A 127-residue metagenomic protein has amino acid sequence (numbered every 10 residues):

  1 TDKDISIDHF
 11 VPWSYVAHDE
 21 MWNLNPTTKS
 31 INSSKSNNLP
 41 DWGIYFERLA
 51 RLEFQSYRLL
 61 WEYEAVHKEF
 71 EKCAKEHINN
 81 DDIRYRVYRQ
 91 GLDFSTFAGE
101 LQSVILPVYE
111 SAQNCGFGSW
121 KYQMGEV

Functional and structural regions predicted by a protein language model:
T1-P26, K35-E47: Histidine-centered nuclease catalytic patch
Y15, Y45, F54-Y57, Y63 (+3 more regions): Sequence-level detector for tyrosine residue identity
N32: Active-site loop ensemble at the mouth of alpha/beta enzyme cores that anchors a bound cofactor
K35-K68: Polybasic, low-complexity binding patches
E69-A74: Short, structured surface patches at the beginning of a domain
K75-V127: C-terminal, charged low-complexity interaction regions
